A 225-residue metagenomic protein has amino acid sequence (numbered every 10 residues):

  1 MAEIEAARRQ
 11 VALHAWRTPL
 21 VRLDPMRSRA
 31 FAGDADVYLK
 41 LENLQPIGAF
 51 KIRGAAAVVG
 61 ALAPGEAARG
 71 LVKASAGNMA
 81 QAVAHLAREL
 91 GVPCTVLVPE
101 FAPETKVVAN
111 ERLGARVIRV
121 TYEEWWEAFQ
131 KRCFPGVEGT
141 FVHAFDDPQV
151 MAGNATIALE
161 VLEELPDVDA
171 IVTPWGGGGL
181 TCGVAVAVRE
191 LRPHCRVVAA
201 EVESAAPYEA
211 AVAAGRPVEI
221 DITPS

Functional and structural regions predicted by a protein language model:
M1-S225: PLP-dependent amino-acid enzyme catalytic core
